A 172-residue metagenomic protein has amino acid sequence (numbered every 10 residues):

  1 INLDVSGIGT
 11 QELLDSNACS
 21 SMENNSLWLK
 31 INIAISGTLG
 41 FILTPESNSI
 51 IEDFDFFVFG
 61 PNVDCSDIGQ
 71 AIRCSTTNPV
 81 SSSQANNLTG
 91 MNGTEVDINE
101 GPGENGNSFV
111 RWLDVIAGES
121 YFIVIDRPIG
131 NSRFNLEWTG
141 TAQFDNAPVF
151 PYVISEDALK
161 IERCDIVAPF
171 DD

Functional and structural regions predicted by a protein language model:
N2-S120, V124-N146: Acidic, Ser/Thr/Pro-rich low-complexity intrinsically disordered segments
Q143-D172: Proline- and Ser/Thr-rich low-complexity, intrinsically disordered segments
